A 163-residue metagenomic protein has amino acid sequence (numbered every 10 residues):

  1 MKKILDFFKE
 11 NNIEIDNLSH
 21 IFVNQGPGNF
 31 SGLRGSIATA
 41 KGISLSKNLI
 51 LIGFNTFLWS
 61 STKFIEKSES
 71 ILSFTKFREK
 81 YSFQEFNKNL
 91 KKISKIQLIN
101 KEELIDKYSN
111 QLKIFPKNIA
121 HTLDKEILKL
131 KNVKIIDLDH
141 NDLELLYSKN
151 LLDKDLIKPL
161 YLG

Functional and structural regions predicted by a protein language model:
M1-K3, F30-G32, I52, D139-D142: A short linear-motif detector with a strong N-terminal bias
M1-V23, L98: N-terminal beta-alpha supersecondary unit
K3, F7-N11, A40, S46 (+2 more regions): Stable alpha-helical structural segments in soluble proteins, enriched in small hydrophobic residues
N17-Q25, D124, L128-L130: Glycine/charged-rich beta-loop-alpha catalytic/anionic-binding loops adjacent to active sites
H20-T56: DPxDG-like acidic metal-binding loop motif
T56-G163: Oxyanion-binding and handling regions
